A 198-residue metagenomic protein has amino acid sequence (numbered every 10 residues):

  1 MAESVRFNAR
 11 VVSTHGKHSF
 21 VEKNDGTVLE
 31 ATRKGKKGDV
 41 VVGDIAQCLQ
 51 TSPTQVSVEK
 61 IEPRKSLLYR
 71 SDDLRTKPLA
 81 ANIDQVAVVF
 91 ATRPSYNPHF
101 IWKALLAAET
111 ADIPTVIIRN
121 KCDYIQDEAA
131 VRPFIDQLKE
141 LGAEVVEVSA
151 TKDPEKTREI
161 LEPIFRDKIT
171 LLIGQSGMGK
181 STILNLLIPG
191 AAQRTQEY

Functional and structural regions predicted by a protein language model:
M1-P98: N-terminal accessory targeting/assembly segments
G43, A108, N120: Residue-level signal for inorganic ion chemistry
I83-F90, A111-C122, L141-V148: Conserved beta-strand/loop subsegment of P-loop NTPase cores
H99-P114: Histidine-anchored nucleotide/phosphate-binding helix
Y124-M178: Canonical P-loop GTPase G-domain recognition
S176, S181-T182, L186: Walker A/P-loop
G190-Y198: Switch I (effector-binding) loop of TRAFAC-class P-loop GTPase G-domains
